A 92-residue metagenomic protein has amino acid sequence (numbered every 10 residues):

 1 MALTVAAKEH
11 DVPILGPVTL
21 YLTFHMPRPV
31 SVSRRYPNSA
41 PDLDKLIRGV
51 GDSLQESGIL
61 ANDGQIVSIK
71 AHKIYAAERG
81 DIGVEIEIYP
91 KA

Functional and structural regions predicted by a protein language model:
M1-A92: Acidic, proline/glycine-enriched N-terminal capping motif
